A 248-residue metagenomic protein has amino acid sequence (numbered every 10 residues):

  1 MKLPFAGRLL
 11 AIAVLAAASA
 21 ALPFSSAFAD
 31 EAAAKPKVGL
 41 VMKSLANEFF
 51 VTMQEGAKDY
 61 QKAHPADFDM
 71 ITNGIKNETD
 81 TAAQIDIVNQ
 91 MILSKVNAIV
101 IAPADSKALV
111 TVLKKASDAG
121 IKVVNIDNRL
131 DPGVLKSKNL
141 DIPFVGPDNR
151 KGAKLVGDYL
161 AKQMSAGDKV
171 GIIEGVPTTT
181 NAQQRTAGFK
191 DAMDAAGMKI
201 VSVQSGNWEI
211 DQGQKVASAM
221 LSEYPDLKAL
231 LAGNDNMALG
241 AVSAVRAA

Functional and structural regions predicted by a protein language model:
K2-R8, F28-A248: A residue-level marker of the well-folded mature domains of exported/periplasmic proteins
A11-P23: Bacterial N-terminal signal peptides
